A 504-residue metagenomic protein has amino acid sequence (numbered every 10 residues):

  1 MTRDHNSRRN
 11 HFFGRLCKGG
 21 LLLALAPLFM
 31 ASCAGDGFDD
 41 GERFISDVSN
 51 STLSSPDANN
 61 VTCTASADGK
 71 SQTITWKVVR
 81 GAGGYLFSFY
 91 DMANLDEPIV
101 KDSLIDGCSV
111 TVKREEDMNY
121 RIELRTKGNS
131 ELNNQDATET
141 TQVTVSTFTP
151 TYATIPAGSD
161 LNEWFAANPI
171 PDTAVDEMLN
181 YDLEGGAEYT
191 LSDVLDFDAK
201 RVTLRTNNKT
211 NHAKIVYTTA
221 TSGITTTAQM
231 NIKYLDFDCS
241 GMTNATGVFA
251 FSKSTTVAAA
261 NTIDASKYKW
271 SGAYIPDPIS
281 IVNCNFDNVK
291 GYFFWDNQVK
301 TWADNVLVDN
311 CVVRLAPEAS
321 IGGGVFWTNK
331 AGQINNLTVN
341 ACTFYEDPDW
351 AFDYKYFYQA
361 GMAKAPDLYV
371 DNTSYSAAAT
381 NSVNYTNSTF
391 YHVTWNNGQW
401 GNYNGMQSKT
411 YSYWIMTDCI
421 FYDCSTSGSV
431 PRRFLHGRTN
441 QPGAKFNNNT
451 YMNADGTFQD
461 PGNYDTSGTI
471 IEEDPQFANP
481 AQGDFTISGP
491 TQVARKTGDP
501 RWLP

Functional and structural regions predicted by a protein language model:
M1-N10, L22-T64, L132, T140: Bacterial Sec-dependent N-terminal signal peptides
G69-G81: Conserved aromatic anchor
T111-N134: Beta-strand-rich modules
E131-L132, S192-D193, T218-A220, S240-F249 (+9 more regions): Short glycine/acidic-rich loop motifs that flank beta-strands on beta-rich extracellular proteins
G158-N162, V175-V202, K209-T218: N-terminal extracellular ligand-recognition/capping segment immediately after the signal peptide
T190-T203, K214-A273, V299: Extracellular beta-strand-rich solenoid/capping regions of secreted or surface-exposed proteins that bind or remodel
A228-C239, I275-K290, A303-A319, Q333-W350 (+4 more regions): Right-handed parallel beta-helix
D465-P504: C-terminal accessory segments
